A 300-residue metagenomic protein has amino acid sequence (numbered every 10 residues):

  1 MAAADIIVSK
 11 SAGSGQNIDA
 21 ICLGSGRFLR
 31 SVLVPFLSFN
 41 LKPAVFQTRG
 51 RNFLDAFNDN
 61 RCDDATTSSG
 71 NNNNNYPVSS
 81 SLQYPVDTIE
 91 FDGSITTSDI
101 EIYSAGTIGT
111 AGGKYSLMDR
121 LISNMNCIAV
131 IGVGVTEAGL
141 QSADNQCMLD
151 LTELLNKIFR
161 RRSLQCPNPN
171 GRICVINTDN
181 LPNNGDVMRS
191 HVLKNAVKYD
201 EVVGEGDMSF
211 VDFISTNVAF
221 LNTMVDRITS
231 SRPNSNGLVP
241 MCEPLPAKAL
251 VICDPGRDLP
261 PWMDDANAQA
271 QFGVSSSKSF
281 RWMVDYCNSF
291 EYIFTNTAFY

Functional and structural regions predicted by a protein language model:
M1-Y300: Substrate/ligand-engaging "lid" and interaction regions
